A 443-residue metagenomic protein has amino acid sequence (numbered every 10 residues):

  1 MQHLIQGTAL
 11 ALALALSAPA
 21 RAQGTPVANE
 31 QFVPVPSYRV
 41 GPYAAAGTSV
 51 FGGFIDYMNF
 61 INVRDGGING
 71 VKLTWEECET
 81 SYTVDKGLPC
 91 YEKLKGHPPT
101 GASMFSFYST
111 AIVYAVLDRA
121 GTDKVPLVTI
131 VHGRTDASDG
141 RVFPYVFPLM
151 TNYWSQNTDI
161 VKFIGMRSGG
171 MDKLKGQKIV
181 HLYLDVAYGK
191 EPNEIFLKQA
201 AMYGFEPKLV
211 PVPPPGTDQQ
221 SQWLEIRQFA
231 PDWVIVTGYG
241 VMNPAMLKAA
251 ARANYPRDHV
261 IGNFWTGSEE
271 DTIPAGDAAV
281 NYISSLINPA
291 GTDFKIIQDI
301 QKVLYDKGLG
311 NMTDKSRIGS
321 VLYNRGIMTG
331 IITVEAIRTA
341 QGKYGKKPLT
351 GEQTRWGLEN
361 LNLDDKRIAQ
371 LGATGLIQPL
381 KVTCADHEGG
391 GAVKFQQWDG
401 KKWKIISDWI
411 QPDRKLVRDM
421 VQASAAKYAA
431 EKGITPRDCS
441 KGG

Functional and structural regions predicted by a protein language model:
M1-F32, K427-G443: Short, low-complexity disordered leader/linker segments with a strong preference for bacterial N-terminal type II
G24, E30-F32, A45-G52, V63-G140 (+3 more regions): Beta-alpha junction/loop-to-helix N-cap segments that form part of ligand/metal-binding clefts
P42-G52, A187-P192: Glycine- and acidic-residue-enriched helix-capping/strand-helix junction motifs
T80, L127-T129, T135-S138, P215 (+2 more regions): Venus flytrap/periplasmic-binding-protein-like
K86, T135-D136, P144-N254, G291-Q298: Extracellular/periplasmic Venus flytrap/periplasmic-binding protein
L94-Y108, P126-I130, K178-Y183, A230-G240 (+2 more regions): Periplasmic-binding protein-like
F143, A250-G330, I410-D413, S424: Extracellular/periplasmic periplasmic-binding protein-like sensory domains
L309-Y323, V334-D408: Segments of small-molecule ligand-sensing domains
